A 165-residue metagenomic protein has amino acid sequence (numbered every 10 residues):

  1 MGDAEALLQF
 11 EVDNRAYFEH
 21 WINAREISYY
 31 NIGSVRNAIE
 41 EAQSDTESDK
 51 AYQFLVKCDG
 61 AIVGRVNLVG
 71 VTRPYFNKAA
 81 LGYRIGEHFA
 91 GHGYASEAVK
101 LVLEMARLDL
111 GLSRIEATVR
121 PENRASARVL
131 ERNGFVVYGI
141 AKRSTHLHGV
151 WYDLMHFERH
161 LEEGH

Functional and structural regions predicted by a protein language model:
M1-A6, F10-Y17, Q53-H165: Acyl-donor (CoA/ACP) binding surface of acyl/acetyltransferases
F18, Y29-Y30, T46, G164: A short hydrophobic/aromatic micro-motif that marks alpha-helical segments and, especially, helix-coil
E19-E40: Conserved GNAT-fold acetyl-CoA-binding loop/helix
I27-S28, E40-L55: A short helix-loop-beta-strand connector motif used in the catalytic cores of GNAT acetyltransferases and, in some
S34-E47, N67-P74, G134: Short, charged low-complexity intrinsically disordered segments located at boundaries of structured domains
